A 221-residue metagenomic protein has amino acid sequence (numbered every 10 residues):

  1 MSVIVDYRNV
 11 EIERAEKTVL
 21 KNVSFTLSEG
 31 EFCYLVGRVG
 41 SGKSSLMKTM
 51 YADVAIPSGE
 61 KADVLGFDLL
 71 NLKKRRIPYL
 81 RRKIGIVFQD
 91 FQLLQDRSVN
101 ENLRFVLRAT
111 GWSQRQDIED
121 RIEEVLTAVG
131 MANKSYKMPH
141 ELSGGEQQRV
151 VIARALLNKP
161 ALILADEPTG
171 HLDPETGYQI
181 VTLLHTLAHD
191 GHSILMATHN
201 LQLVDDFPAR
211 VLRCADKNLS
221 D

Functional and structural regions predicted by a protein language model:
Y51-A52: Helix-to-loop junction immediately C-terminal to a conserved catalytic motif
G59-D68: Conserved ABC transporter NBD signature motif
L69-G85, L187-H189: ABC ATPase NBD coupling module
R97-F105: Short coil-to-helix segment of the ABC ATPase nucleotide-binding domain corresponding to the Q-loop/switch region
K137-H140, N158, D190: Conserved signature/switch motifs of ABC ATPase nucleotide-binding domains
M138-L142, E146-Q148: Conserved ABC ATPase signature
I163-D166: Catalytic Walker B motif of ABC-type/P-loop ATPase nucleotide-binding domains
